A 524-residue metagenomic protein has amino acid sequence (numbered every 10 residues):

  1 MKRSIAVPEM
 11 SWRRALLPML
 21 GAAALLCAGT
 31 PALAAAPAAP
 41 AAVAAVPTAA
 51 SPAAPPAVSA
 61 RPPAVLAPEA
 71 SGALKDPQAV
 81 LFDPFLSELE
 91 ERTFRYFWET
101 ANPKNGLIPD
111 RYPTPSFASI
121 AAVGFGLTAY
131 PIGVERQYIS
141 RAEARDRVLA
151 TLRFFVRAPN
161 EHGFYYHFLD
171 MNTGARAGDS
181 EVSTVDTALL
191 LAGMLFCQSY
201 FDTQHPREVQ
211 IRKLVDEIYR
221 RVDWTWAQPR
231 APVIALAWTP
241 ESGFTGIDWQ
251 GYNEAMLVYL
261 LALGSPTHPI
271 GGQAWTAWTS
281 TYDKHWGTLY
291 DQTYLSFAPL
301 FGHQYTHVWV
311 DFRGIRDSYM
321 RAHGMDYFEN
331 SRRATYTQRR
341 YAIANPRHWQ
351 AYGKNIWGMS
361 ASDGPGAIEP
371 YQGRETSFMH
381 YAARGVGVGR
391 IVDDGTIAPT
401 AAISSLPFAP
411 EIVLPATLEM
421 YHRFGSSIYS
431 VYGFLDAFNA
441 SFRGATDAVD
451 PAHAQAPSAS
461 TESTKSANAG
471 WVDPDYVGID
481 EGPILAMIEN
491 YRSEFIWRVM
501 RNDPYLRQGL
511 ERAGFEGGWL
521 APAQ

Functional and structural regions predicted by a protein language model:
K2-L20: Bacterial N-terminal signal peptides that target proteins for export
V7, A32, A50, A448 (+1 more regions): Serine/threonine-rich, low-complexity intrinsically disordered segments
V7, R14, A54, P62 (+1 more regions): Intrinsically disordered, low-complexity serine/threonine-rich segments
S11-W12, L26, A50: The N-terminal extracellular segments of secreted preproproteins, especially immediately downstream of signal
A15-P31: Bacterial N-terminal signal peptides
G29-A64: Signal peptide processing junction and immediate N-terminal pro/mature segment of secreted/exported proteins
V58-Q524: Ser/Thr/Asn(+Pro)-rich, low-complexity disordered segments
